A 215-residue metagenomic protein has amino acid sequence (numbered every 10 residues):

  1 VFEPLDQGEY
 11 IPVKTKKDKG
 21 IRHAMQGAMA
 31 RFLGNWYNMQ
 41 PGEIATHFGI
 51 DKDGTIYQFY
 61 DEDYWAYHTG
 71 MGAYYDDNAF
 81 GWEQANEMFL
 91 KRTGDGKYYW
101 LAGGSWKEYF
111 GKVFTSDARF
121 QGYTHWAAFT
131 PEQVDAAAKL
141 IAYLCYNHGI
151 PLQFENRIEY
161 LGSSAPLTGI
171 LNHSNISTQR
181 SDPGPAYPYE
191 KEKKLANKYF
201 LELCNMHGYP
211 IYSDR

Functional and structural regions predicted by a protein language model:
V1-N78: N-terminal catalytic cores of peptidoglycan-degrading enzymes
V13-K14, R92-R215: Basic/polar, cationic surfaces and motifs that engage anionic cell-wall and phosphate/carboxylate ligands
A28, M88, T178: Feature marks short, surface-exposed loop/turn motifs that line or immediately flank catalytic pockets and channel
F59, G81, L171: Generic enzyme active-site microenvironment
E62-F80, Y99-F114: A broadly tuned preference for mixed-charge, low-complexity surface segments
W82-E87: Short loop/turn segments at strand-loop or loop-helix junctions that form parts of catalytic or ligand-binding pockets
